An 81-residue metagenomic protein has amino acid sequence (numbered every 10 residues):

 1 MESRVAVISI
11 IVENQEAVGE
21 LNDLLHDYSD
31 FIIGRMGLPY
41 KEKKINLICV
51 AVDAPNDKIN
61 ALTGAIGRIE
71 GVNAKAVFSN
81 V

Functional and structural regions predicted by a protein language model:
M1-V81: Long, contiguous binding/interaction regions
